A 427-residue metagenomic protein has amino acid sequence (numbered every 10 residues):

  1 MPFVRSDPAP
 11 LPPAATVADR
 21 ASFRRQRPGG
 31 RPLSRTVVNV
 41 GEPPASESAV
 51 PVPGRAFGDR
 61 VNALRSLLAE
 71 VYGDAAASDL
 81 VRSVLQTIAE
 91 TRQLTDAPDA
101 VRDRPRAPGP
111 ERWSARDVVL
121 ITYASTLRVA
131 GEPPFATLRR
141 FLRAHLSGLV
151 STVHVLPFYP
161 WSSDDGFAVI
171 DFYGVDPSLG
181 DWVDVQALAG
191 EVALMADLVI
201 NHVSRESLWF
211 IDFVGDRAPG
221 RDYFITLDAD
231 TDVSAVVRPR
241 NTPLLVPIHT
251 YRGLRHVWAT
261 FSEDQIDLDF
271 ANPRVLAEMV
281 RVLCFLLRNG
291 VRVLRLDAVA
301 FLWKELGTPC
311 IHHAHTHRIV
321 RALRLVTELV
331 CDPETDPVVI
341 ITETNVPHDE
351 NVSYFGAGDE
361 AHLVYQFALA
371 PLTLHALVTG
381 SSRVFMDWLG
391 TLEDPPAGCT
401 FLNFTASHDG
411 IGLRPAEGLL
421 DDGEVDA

Functional and structural regions predicted by a protein language model:
A9-P10: Compositionally biased, low-complexity flexible segments
R35, V40-P43, P51-A277, C284 (+2 more regions): Acidic/aromatic-lined carbohydrate-recognition and catalytic surfaces of CAZymes acting on diverse glycans
I340, A376-T391: Phosphate/diphosphate-binding loops
W388-A427: Active-site-proximal substrate-binding groove within the catalytic cores of carbohydrate-active enzymes
